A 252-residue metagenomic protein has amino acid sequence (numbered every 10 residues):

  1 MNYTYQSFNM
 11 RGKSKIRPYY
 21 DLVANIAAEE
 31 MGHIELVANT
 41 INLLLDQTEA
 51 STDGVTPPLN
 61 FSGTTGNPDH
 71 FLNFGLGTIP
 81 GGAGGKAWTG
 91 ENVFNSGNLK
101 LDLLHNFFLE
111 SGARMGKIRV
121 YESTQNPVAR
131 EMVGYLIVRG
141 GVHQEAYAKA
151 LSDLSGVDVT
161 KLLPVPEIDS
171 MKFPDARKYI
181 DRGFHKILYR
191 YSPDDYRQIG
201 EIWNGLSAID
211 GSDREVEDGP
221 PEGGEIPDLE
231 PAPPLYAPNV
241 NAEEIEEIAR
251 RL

Functional and structural regions predicted by a protein language model:
M1-L252: Non-heme di-metal
